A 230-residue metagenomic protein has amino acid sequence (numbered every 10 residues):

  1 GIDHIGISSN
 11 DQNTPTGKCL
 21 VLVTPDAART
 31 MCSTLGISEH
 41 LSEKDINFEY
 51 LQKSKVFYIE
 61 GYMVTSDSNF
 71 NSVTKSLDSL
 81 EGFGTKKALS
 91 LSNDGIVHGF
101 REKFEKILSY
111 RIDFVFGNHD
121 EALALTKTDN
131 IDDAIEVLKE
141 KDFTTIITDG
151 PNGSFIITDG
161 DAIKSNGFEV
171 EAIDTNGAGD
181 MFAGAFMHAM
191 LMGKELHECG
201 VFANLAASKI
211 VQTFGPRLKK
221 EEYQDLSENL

Functional and structural regions predicted by a protein language model:
G1-D3, K53, R111, K141 (+1 more regions): Short loop/turn motifs at secondary-structure junctions
G1-I59, L226-L230: Conserved N-terminal subdomain of the carbohydrate kinase-like
H4-G6, I112-D113, I163-N166: Short hydrophobic/aromatic-enriched beta-strand-loop microsegments
S9, L35-S38, N93, D120 (+1 more regions): Short, acidic/turn-prone active-site loops that include or flank metal/cofactor- and phosphate-binding residues
D11-P15, I96, A124, V170-A172: A short acidic, often aromatic-flanked loop/helix-cap motif at beta-alpha or helix-coil junctions that lines enzyme
F48-L51, S109, K139, G193: Alpha-helix termination/capping residues and helix-transition junctions
V56-E136, F143, N152-S154: Conserved beta-alpha-beta core of the PfkB/ribokinase-like small-molecule kinase fold
D78-S79, R101-E102, K127-L230: Conserved phosphate-binding/catalytic region of the ribokinase-like
